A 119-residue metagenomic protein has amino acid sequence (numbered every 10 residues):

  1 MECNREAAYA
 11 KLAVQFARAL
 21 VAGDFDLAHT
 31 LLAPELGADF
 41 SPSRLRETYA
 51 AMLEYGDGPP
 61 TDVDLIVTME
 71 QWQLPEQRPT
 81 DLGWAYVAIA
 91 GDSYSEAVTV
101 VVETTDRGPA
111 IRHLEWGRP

Functional and structural regions predicted by a protein language model:
M1-A22: Short, low-complexity N-terminal intrinsically disordered segments enriched in polar/charged residues
Y9, A13, A28-H29, D81-G83 (+2 more regions): Functionally constrained cores in energy, signaling, and assembly domains
K11, H29-M69: Short solvent-exposed beta->alpha transition segments
A50-V101: Surface-exposed, charged secondary-structure patches
S93-P119: Short beta-strand edge/turn micro-motifs at domain boundaries
